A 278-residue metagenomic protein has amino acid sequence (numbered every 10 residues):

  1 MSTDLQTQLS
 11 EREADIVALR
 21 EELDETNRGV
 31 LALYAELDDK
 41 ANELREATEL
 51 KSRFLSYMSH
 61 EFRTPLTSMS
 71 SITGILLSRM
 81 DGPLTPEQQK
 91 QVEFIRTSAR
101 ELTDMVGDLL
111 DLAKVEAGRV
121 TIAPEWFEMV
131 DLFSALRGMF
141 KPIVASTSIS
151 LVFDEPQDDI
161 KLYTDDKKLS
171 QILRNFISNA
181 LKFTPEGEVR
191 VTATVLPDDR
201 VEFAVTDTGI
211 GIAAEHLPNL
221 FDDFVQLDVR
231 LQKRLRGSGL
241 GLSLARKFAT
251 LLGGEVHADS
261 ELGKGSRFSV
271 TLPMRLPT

Functional and structural regions predicted by a protein language model:
L37-D81: Primarily the dimerization/phosphotransfer
T64, A113, F183-T184: Residue-level recognition of the "H+4" position in the DHp/HisKA helix of two-component sensor histidine kinases
Q89, A123-E128, A145, S150-I160: Conserved catalytic submotifs in the C-terminal HATPase_c
T97-L102, K233: Short alpha-helical segment of the dimerization/phosphotransfer core of two-component systems
L109, A113-P124: Helix-loop junction within the histidine kinase core
I212-Q226: Short conserved segment of the HATPase_c
